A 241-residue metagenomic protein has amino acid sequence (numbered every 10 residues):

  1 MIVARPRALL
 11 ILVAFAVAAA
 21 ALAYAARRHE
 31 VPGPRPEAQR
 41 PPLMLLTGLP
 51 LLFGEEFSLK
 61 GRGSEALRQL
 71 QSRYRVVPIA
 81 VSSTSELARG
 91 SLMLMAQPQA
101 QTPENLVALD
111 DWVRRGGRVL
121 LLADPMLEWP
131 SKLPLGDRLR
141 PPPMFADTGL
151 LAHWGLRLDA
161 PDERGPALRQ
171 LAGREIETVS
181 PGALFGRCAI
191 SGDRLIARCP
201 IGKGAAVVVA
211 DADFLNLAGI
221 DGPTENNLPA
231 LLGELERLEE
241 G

Functional and structural regions predicted by a protein language model:
I2-G241: Short, surface-exposed patches at the edges or C-terminal ends of soluble domains, predominantly
